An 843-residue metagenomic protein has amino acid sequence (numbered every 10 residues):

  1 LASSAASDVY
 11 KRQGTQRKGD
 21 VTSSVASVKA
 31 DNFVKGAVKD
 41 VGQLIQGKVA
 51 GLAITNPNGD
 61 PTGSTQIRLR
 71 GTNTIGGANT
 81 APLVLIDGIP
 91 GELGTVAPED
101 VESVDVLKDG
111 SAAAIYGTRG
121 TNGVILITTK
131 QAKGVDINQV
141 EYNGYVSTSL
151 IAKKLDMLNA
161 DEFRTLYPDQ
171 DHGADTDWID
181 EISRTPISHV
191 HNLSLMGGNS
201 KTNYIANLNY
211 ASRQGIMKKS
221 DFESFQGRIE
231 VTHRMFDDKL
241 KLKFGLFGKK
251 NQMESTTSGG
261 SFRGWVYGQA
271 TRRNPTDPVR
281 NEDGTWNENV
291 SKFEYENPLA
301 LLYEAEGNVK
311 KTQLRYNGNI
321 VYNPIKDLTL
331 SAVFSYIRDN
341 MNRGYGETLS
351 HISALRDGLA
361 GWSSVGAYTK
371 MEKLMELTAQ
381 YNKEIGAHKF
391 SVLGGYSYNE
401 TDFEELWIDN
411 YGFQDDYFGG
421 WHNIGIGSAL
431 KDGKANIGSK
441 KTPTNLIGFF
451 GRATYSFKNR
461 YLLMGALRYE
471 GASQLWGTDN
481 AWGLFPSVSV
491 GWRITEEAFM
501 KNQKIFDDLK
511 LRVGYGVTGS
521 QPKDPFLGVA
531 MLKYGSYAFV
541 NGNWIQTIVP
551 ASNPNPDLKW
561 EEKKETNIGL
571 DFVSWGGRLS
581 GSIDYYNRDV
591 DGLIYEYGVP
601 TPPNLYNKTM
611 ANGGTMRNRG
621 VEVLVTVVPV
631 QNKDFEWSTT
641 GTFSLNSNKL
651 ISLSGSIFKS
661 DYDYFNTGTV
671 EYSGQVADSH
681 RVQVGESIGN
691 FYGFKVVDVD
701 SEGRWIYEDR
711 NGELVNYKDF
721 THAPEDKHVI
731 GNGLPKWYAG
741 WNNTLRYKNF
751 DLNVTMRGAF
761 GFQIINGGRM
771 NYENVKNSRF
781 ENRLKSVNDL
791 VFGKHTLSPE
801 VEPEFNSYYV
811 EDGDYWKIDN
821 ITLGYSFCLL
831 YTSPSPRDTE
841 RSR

Functional and structural regions predicted by a protein language model:
L1-A6, Y10, Y831-S842: Single conserved hydrophobic/aromatic residue that forms the stacking wall/gate of nucleotide- or nucleobase-binding
L1-K249, T257, R315-Y316, K434 (+6 more regions): Short, small/polar-rich motifs associated with maturation and membrane association, primarily at protein termini
G19, G134-D175, I216-M217, Q226-Q313 (+7 more regions): Surface-exposed loop/interface segments of Gram-negative outer-membrane beta-barrel transport/assembly proteins
A53-N56, T495-N502, L829: Active-site phosphate-binding and catalytic loops of NTP-dependent enzymes
T129, L193-G197, I229-H233, Y316-Y322 (+9 more regions): Residues on the lipid-exposed face of transmembrane beta-strands in outer-membrane beta-barrel proteins
F222-R234, A481-G491, S833, R837: Short secondary-structure subsegments characteristic of cysteine-rich extracellular domains
G227, F449-A453, Y461-Y469, G483-W492 (+2 more regions): Extended, hydrophobic alpha-helical segments in both membrane/secreted and soluble proteins
G733-I764: Glycine-rich, aromatic-lined ligand/substrate-binding cores of catalytic and carbohydrate-binding domains
